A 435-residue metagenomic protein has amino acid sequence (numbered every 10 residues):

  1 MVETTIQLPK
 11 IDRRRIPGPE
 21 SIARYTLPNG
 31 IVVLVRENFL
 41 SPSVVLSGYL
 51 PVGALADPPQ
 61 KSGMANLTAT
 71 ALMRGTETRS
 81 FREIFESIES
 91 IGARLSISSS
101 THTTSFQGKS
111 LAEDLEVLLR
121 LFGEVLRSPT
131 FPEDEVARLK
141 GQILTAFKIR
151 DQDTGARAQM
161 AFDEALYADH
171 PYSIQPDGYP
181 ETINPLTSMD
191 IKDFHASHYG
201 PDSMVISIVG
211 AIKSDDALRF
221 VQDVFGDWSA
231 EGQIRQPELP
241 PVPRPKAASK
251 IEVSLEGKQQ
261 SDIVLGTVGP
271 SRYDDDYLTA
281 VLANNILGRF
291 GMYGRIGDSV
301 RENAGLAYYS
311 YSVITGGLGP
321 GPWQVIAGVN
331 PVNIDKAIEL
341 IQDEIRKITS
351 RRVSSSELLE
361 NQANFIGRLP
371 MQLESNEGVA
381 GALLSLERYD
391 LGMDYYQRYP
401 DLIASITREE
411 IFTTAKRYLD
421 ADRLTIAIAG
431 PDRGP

Functional and structural regions predicted by a protein language model:
M1-P59, R74-E116, A137, I149-S203 (+6 more regions): Non-catalytic beta-strand/loop surface segments
S62-R74: Active-site SXXK
G75-T78, L126-D134: Short, polar/flexible loop-turn hinges at active-site or ligand-entry regions and domain interfaces
F85-E89, P129-K148, K213, Q233-P245 (+4 more regions): Acidic/histidine-enriched alpha-helical segments
R120-V125, R219-F225, I338-E344: Short amphipathic alpha-helices in soluble, non-transmembrane regions that often serve as interface/regulatory elements
Q362-F365, L369, E387-Y418: C-terminal structured "cap/appendage" subdomains that terminate the fold
